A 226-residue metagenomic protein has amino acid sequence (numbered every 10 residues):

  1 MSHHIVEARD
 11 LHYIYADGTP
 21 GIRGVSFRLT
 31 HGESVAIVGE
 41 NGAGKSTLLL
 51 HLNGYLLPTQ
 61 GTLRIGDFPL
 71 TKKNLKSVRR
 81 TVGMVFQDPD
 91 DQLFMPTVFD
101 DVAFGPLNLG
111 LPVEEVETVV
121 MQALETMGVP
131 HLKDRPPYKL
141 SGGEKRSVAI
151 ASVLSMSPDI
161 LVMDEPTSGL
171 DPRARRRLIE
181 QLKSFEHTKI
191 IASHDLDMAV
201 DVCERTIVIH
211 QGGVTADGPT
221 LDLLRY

Functional and structural regions predicted by a protein language model:
V38-E40: The feature captures the beta-strand-to-loop junction immediately N-terminal to the Walker
N53: Helix-to-loop junction immediately C-terminal to a conserved catalytic motif
E114-L132: Conserved ABC ATPase "signature" region
P136-L140, E144: Conserved ABC ATPase signature
L161-D164: Catalytic Walker B motif of ABC-type/P-loop ATPase nucleotide-binding domains
S193-H194: H-loop/switch region of ABC-family ATPase nucleotide-binding domains
G213-Y226: Conserved beta-strand-loop-alpha-helix hinge in the C-terminal portion of ABC ATPase nucleotide-binding domains
